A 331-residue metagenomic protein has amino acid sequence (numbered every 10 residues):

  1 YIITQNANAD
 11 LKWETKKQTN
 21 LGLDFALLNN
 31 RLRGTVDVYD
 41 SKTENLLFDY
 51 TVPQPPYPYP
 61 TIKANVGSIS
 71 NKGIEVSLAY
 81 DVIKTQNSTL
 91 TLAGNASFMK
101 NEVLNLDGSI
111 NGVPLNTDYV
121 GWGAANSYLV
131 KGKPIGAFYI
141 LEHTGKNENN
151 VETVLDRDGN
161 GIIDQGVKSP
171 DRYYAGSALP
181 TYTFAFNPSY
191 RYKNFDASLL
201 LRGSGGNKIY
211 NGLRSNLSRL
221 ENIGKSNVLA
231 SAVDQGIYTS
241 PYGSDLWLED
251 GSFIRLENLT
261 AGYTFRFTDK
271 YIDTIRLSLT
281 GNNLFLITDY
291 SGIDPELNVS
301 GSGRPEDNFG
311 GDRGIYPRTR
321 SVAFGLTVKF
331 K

Functional and structural regions predicted by a protein language model:
Y1-R33, T61-T85, S177-Y182, G311-A323 (+1 more regions): Outer-membrane beta-barrel signature, preferentially recognizing the C-terminal barrel domain of Gram-negative
K12-Y57, S97: Membrane-embedded beta-barrel scaffold of Gram-negative outer-membrane proteins
T15-T19, V38-E44, P60, S70-I74 (+5 more regions): Transmembrane beta-barrel architecture of outer-membrane proteins
L21-F25, V36, V76-Y80, F186-Y192 (+3 more regions): Residues on the lipid-exposed face of transmembrane beta-strands in outer-membrane beta-barrel proteins
V38-E44, Y80-V82, A96-E102, Y192-N194 (+5 more regions): Transmembrane beta-strands of outer-membrane beta-barrel pores
K63-N71, D118-K146, N227-A230, Y238-G243 (+1 more regions): C-terminal beta-signal and terminal closure region of outer-membrane beta-barrel proteins
A64, D81-A178, N282-G292: Conserved small-residue
L201-L284, D289, P295-N298, S302 (+1 more regions): Extracytoplasmic gating/loop element in the C-terminal half of outer-membrane beta-barrel translocons and assembly
